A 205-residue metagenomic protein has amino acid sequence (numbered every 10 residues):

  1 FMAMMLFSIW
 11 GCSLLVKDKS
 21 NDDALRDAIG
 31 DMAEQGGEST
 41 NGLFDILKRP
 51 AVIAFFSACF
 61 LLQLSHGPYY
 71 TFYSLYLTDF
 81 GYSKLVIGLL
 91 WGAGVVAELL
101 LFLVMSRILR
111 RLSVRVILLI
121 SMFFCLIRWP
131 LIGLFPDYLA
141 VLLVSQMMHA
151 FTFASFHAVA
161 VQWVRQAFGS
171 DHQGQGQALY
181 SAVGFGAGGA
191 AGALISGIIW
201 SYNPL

Functional and structural regions predicted by a protein language model:
F1-A3, I198-L205: A membrane-interface helix-boundary motif in multi-pass transporters
F1-L14: Symmetry-related core transmembrane helices of the 12-TM Major Facilitator Superfamily/SLC fold
D18-F56: Juxtamembrane intracellular "pre-TM" segments in multi-pass secondary transporters
V52-A58, Q63-L90: Helix-loop boundary and gating motifs at the non-cytosolic
L100-V114, W200: Helix-to-loop junctions at the C-terminal end of transmembrane segments in multipass secondary transporters
V116-L131: Structural signature of the two symmetry-related core transmembrane helices
G133-S145: Helix-loop junctions at membrane interfaces in 12-TM secondary transporters
A154-G169: Intracellular juxtamembrane helix-capping segments at the cytosolic ends of symmetry-related transmembrane helices
